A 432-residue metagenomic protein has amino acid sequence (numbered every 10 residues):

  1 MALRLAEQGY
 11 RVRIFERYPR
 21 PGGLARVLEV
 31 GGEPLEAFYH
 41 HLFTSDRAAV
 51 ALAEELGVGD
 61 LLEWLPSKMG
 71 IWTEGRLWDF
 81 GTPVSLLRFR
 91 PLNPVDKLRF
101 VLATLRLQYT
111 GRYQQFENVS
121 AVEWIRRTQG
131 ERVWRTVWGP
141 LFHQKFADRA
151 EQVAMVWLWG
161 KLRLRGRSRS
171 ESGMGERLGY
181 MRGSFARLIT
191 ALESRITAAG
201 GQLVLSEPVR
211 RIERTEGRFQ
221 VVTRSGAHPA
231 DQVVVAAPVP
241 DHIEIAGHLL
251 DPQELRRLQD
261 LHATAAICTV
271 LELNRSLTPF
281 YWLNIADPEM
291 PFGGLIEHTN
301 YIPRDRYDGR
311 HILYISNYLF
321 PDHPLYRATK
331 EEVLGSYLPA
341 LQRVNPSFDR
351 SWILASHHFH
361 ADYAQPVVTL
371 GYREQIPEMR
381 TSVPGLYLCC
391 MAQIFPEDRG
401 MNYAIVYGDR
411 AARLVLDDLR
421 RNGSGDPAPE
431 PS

Functional and structural regions predicted by a protein language model:
M1-Y10, A199: A short, Lys/Arg-enriched amphipathic alpha-helix followed by its capping loop at the start of a domain
A6-V30: Glycine-rich FAD pyrophosphate-binding loop
Q8, E207-L313, N317-R327, E331 (+4 more regions): Mid-domain catalytic core of redox enzymes that form a hydrophobic substrate pocket/lid adjacent to a catalytic redox
G31-Q114: Dinucleotide-binding Rossmann-like beta1-alpha1 core, especially the glycine-rich loop that anchors the ADP
A48-W64, K68-F80, T128-W134, I196-L205 (+1 more regions): Feature captures the FAD/FMN-dependent oxidoreductase FAD-binding
L92, V101-I212, A230: Active-site/ligand-binding neighborhood in enzyme catalytic cores
I302-D308, A361-L388, A392-F395: FAD-binding beta-loop-beta segment adjacent to the flavin cofactor pocket
A392-V415: A conserved FAD-binding loop/helix module that cradles the flavin
